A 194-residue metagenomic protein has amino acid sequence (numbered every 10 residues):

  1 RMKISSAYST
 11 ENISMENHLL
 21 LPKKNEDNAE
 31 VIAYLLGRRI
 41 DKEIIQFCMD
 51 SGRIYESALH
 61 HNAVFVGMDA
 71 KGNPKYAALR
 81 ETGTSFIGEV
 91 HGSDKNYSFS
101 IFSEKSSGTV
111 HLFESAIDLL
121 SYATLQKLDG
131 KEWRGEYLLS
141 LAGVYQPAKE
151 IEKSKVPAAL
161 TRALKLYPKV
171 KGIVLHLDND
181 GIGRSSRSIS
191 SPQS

Functional and structural regions predicted by a protein language model:
K3-N96, E104: Basic, glycine-enriched DNA-binding surface that flanks or lies within the catalytic cores of DNA
L20-K24, H111, N179: Generic alpha-helical structural element
G37, G172-I173, S188-S190: Extended amphipathic secondary-structure runs
A58-L166: Phosphate-handling DNA/RNA-contact segment within nucleic-acid enzymes
L112, V170-I182: Acidic beta-strand-to-loop metal/phosphate-binding motif
Y145-K155, L177-S188: Acidic, metal-coordinating catalytic cores used for nucleic-acid/nucleotide bond scission and strand-transfer chemistry
Q193-S194: Active-site or metal-binding loop neighborhoods of secreted/extracellular toxin and effector enzymes
